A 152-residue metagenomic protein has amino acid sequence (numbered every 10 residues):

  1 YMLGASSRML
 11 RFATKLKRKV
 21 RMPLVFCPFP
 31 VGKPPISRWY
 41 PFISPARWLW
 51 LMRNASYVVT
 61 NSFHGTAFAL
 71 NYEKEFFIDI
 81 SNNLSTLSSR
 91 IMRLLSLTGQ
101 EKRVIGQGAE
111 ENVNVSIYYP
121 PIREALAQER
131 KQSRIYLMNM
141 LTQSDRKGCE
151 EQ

Functional and structural regions predicted by a protein language model:
Y1-Q152: Active-site anion-handling motifs in enzyme catalytic cores
